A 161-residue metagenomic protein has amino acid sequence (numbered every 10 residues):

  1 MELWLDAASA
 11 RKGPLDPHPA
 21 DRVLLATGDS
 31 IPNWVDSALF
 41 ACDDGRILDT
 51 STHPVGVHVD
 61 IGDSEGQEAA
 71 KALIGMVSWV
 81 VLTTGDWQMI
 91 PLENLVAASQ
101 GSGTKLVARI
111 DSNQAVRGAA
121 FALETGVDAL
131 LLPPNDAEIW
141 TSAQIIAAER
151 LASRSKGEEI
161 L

Functional and structural regions predicted by a protein language model:
E2-Q114, T125: Active-site beta->alpha loop and helix N-cap motifs at the rims of alpha/beta catalytic domains
A120-L161: Anionic-ligand-binding alpha/beta catalytic cores of soluble enzymes and soluble regulatory domains that recognize
